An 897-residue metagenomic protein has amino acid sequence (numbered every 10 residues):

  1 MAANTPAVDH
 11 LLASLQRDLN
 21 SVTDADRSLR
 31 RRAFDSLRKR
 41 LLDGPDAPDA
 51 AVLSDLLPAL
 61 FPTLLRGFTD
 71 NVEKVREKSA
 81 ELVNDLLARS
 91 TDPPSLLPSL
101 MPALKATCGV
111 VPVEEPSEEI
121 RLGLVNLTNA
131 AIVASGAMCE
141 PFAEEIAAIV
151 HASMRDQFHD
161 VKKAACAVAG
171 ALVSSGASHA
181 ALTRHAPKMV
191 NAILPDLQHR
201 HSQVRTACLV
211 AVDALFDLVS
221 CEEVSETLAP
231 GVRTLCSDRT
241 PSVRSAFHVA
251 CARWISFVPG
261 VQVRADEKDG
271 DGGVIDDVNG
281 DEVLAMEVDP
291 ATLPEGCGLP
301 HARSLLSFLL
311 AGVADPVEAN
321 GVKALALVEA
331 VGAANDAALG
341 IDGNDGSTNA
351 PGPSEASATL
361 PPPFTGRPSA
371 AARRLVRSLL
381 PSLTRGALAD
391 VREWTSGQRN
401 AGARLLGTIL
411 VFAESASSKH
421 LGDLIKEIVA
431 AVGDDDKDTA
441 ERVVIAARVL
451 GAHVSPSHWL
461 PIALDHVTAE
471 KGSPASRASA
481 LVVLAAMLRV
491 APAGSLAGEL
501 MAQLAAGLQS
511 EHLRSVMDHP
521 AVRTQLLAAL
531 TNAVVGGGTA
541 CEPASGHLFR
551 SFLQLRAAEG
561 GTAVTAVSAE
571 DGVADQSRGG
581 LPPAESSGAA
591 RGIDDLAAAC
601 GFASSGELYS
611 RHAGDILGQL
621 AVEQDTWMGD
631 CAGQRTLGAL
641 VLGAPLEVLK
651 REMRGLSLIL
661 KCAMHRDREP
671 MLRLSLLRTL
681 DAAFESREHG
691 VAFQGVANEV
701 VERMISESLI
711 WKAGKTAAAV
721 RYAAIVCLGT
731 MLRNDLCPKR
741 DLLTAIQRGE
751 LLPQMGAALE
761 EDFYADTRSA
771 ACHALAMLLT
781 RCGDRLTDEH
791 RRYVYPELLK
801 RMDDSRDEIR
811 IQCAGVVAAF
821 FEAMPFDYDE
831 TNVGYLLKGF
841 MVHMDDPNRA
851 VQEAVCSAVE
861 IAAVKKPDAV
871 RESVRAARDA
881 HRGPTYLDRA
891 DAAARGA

Functional and structural regions predicted by a protein language model:
M1-A897: Extended, low-complexity, acidic/polar intrinsically disordered regions that flank or interrupt HEAT/TOG/ARM solenoid
